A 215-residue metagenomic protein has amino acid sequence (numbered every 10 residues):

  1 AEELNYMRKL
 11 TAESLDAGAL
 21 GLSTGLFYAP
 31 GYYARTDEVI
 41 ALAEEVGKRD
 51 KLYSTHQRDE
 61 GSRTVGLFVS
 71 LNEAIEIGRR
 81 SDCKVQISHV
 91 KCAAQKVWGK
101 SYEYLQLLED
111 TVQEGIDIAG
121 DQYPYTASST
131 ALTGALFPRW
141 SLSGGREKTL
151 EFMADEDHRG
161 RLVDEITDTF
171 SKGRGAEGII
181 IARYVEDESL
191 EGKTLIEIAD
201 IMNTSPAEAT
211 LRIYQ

Functional and structural regions predicted by a protein language model:
A1, M7-Y28, I75-R79, C83-Q215: Active-site neighborhoods of metal-dependent hydrolases
A1-R80: Hydrophobic, small-residue-rich alpha-helical packing segments that form membrane-like cores
